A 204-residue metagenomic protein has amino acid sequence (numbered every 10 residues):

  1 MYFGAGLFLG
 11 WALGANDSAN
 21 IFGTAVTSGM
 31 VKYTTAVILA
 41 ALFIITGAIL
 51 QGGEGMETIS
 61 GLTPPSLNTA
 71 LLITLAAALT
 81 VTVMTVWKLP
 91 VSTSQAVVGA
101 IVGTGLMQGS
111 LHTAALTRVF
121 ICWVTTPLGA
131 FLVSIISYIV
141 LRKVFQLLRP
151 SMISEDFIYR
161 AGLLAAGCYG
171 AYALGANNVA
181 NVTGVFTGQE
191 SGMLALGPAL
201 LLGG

Functional and structural regions predicted by a protein language model:
M1-G204: Multi-pass alpha-helical transmembrane bundle typical of ion/small-solute transporters and intramembrane aspartyl
